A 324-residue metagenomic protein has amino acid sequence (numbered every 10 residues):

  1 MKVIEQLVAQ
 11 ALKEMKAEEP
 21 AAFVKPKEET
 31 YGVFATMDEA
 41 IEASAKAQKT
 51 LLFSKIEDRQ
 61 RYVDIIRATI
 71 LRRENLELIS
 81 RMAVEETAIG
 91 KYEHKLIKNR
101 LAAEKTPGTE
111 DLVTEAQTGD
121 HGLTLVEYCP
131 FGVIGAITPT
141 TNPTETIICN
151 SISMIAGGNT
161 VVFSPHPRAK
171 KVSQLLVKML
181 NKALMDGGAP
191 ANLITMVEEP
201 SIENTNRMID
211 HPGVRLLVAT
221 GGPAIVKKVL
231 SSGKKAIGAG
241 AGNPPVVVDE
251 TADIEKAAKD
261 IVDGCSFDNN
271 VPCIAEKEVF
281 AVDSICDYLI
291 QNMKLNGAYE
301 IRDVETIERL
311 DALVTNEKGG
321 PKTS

Functional and structural regions predicted by a protein language model:
K2-V3, L7, G32-E42, S54-Y62 (+17 more regions): Conserved active-site and cofactor/substrate-binding residues in soluble primary-metabolism enzymes
V3-L125, S153, L295: N-terminal Rossmann-like NAD(P)+-binding subdomain of aldehyde/semialdehyde dehydrogenases
E14, E18, A47-S54, T69-R73 (+8 more regions): Change "in soluble alpha/beta enzymes" to "in soluble alpha/beta proteins
Y31, V226-S324: ALDH superfamily catalytic-core signature
A43-K46, T50, I65, L78 (+11 more regions): Alpha-helical scaffold segments in soluble metabolic enzymes
K46-F53, G135, E278-A281: Short, well-ordered beta-strand elements within core beta-sheets of diverse protein domains
I66-R67, R168-A169, V197-E198, E276-F280: Conserved short loop/turn motifs at secondary-structure junctions
V113-K256: Rossmann-like NAD(P) dinucleotide-binding subdomain of oxidoreductase/dehydrogenase enzymes
